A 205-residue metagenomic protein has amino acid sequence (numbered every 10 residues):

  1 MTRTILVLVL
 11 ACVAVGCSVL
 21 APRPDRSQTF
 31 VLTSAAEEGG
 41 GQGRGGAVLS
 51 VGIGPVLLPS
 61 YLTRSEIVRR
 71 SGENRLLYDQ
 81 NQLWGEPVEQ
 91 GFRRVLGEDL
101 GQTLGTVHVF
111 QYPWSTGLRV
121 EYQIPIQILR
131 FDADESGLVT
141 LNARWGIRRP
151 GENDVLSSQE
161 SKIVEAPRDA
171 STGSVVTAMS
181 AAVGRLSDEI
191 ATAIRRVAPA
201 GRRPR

Functional and structural regions predicted by a protein language model:
M1-L6: Bacterial N-terminal signal peptides that target proteins for export
A11-T33: Bacterial Sec signal peptide processing site at the extreme N-terminus
R26-V48: Post-signal peptide N-terminal segment of mature Sec-exported envelope proteins
A47-T116: N-terminal segment of the mature soluble domain
S50-G54, P113-D134: A short, hydrophobic beta-strand-centered structural micro-motif
R75-L83, G151-T192: Short secondary-structure boundary motifs at beta->alpha junctions and helix caps
E135-S158: Short, low-complexity, polybasic intrinsically disordered segments
R195-R205: Short, highly charged C-terminal tails/helix-capping segments
